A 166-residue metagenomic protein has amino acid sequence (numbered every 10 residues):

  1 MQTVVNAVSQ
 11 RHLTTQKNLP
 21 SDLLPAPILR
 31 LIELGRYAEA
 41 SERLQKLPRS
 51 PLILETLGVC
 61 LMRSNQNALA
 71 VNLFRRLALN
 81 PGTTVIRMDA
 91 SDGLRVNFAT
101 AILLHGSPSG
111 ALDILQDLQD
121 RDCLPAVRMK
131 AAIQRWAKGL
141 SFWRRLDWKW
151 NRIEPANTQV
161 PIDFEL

Functional and structural regions predicted by a protein language model:
H12-P25, P48-T56, D89-R95: Generic helix N-cap/helix-start motif at coil->alpha-helix transitions
A26, T56, N97, M129-A132 (+1 more regions): "A position-specific structural signal for the A-helix of alpha-solenoid helical repeats
R49, A78-P81, D117-R121: Amphipathic alpha-helical segments of tetratricopeptide repeats
N80-D89: Flexible helix-coil transition and linker loops at the boundaries of alpha-helical arrays
